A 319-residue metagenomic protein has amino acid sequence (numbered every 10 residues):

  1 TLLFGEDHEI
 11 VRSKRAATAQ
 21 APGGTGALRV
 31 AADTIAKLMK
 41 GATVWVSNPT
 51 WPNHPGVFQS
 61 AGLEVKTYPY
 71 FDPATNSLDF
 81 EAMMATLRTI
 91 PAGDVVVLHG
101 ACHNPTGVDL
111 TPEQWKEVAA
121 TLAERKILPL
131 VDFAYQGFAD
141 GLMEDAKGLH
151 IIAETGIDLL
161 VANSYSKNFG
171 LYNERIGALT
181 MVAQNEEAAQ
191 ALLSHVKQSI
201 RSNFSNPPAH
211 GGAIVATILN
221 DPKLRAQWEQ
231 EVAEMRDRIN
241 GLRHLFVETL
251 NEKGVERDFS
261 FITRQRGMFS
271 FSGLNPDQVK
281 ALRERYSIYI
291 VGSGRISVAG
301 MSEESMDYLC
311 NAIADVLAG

Functional and structural regions predicted by a protein language model:
T1-A123, G137-F138, K147-L149, E154 (+2 more regions): Conserved core of the PLP fold type I
S13-R15, I262-G267, V291-G294: Short Gly/Ser/Thr- and Asp/Glu-enriched loop/turn motifs at secondary-structure junctions
V65, P129, L159, Y289-I290: Hydrophobic beta-strand scaffold residues
F133-A134: Conserved Walker B
G148-A191, H195: Active-site PLP attachment segment
L193-G212, I218-V247: Structural signature of PLP-dependent enzymes
W228-R285: Conserved PLP-binding catalytic core of the aspartate aminotransferase-like
